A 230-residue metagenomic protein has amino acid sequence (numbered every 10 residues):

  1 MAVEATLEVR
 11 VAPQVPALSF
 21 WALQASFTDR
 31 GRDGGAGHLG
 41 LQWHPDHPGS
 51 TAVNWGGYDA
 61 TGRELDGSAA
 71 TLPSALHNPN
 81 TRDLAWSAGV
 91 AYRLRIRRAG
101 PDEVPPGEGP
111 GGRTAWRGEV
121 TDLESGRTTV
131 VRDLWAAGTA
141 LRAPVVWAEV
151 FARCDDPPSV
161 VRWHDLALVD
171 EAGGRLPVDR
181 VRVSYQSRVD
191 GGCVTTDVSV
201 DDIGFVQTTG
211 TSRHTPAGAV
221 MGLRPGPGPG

Functional and structural regions predicted by a protein language model:
M1-A17, P144, A148-V150, C154-G230: Activation corresponds to long, low-complexity, non-globular regions
M1-G67, T81, D179-R182, R213-G230: Secretory/extracellular carbohydrate-interaction modules and structurally similar beta-sandwich "look-alikes"
A17-F20, S50-W55, P105-T121, P144 (+2 more regions): Short, well-ordered strand-loop elements centered on a beta-strand within folded domains, enriched for acidic residues
E64-L65, S125-R132, R175-D179: Surface-exposed loop/edge segments in extracytoplasmic proteins
A70-T81: Short acidic (Asp/Glu) patches
N80-A85, H164-L166: Beta-strand-rich interaction surfaces with strong enrichment in secreted/lumenal proteins
W86-T129: Carbohydrate-binding surfaces in secreted/extracellular proteins
E108, R117-D156: A contiguous pocket-lining binding segment that forms or flanks enzyme active sites
